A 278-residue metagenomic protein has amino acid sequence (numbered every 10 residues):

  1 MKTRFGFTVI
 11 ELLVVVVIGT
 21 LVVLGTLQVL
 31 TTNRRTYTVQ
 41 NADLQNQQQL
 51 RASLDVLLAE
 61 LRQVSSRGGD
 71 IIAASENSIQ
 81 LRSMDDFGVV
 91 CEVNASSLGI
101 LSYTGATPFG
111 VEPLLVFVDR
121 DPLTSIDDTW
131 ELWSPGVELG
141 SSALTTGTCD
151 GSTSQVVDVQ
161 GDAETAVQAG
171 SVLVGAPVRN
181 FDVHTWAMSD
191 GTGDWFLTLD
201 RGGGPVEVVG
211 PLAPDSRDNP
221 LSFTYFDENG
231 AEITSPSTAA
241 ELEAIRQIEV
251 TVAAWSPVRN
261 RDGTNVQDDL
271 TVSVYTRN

Functional and structural regions predicted by a protein language model:
M1-L30: N-terminal single-pass transmembrane signal-anchor helix
G25, G69, G263: Short amphipathic alpha-helical segments
R34-G202: Extracytoplasmic beta-strand-rich oligomerization domains located immediately C-terminal to a leader/signal peptide
R35-T38, A42-Q45, G175, N180-F181 (+1 more regions): Short linear sequence signals and composition-biased patches located at protein termini or domain-edge surfaces
